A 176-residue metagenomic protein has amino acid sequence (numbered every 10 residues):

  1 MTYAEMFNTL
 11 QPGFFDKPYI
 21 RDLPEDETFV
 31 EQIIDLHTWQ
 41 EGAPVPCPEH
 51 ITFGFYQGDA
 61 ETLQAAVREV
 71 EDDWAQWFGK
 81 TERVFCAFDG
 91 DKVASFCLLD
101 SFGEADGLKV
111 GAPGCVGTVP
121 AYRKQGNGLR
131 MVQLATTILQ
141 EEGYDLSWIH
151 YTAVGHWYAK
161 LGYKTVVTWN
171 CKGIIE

Functional and structural regions predicted by a protein language model:
M1-C47: Acyl-donor-binding surface of acyltransferase catalytic domains
Y19-L23, A159-W169: Conserved acetyl-CoA-binding loop of GNAT-fold acetyltransferases
T38-Q76, V84-C86: Short amphipathic alpha-helix that is part of the acyltransferase structural core
G58, T152-A153: Short beta->alpha linker loops
V67-P120: A conserved beta-strand-loop-helix scaffold within acyl/acetyltransferase catalytic domains
T118, K124-T137, E141, K160: Conserved acetyl-CoA-binding loop-helix of GNAT-fold acetyltransferases
V132, A153, W157, G173-E176: Short glycine/proline-centered loop/turn elements that form peptide/ligand docking sites
L139-T152: Conserved GNAT acetyl-CoA-binding A-motif
